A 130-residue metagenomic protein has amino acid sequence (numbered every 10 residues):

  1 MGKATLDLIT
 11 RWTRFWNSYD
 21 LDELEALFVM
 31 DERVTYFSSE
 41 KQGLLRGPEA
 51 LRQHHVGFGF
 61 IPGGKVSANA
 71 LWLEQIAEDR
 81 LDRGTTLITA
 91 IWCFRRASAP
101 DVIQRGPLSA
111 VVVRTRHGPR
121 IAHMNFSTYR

Functional and structural regions predicted by a protein language model:
M1-M30: Short, low-complexity N-terminal intrinsically disordered segments enriched in polar/charged residues
L21-G84: A solvent-exposed, acidic/Ser-Thr-rich amphipathic alpha-helical stretch
S39, A99-V102: Short, solvent-exposed loop/turn segments at secondary-structure boundaries
I88-T89, A122: Beta-strand residues in well-ordered beta-sheet regions across diverse protein folds
T89-R95: Generic short beta-strand segments
R95-A97, R130: Sequence/structural signature of outer-membrane beta-barrel proteins
I103-R130: Short beta-strand edge/turn micro-motifs at domain boundaries
